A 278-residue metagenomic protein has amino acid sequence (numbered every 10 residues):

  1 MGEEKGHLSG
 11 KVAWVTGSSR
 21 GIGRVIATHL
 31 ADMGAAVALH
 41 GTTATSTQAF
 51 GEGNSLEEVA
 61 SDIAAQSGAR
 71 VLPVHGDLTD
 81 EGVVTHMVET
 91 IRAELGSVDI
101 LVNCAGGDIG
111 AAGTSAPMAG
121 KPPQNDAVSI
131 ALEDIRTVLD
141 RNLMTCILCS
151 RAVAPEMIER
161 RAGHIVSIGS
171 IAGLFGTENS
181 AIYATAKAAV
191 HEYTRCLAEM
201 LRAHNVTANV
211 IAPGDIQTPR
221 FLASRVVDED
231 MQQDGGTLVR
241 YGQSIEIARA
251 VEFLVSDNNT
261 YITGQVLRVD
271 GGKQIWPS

Functional and structural regions predicted by a protein language model:
M1-L95, G107-S129, E133-D134: Short-chain dehydrogenase/reductase
G2-E4, F175, D234, E252 (+1 more regions): Short C-terminal tail/terminal secondary-structure segment of NAD(P)H-dependent dehydrogenase/reductase domains
G120-I147, A162, V166, V190 (+1 more regions): Catalytic Tyr-X3-Lys loop
S150, A186, T194: Active-site helix of classical SDR
P155, E199-M200, T260: Alpha-helical segment proximal to the catalytic Tyr-Lys
S170: Residue(s) in the substrate-gating loop at a strand-loop-helix junction that position the organic substrate next
R202, T207, I262-G264: Short, small/polar-rich loop/turn modules that mediate ligand/substrate recognition or access, typified
G236-I247: A conserved structural motif in NAD(P)-dependent oxidoreductases
